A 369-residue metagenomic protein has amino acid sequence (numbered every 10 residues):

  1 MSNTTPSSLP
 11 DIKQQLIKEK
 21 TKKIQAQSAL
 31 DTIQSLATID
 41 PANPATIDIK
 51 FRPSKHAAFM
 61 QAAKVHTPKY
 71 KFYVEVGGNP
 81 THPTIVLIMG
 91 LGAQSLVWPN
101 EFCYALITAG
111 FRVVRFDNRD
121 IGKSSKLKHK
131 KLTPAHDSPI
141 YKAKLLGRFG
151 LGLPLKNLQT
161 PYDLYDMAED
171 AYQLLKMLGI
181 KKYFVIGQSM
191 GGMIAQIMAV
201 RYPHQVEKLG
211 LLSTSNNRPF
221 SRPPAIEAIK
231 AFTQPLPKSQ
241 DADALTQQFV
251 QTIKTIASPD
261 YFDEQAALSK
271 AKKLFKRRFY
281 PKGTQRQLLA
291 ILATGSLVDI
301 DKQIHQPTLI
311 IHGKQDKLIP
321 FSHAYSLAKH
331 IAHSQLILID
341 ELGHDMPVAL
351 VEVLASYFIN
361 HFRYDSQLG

Functional and structural regions predicted by a protein language model:
D31-K71: N-terminal cap/lid segment of alpha/beta-hydrolase-fold proteins
P68-P154: Conserved HGGG/HGGXW glycine-rich cap/lid loop of the alpha/beta-hydrolase fold
G150, Y165-Y183: Conserved acidic catalytic loop of the alpha/beta-hydrolase fold
K181-S221: Conserved hydrolase catalytic core segment
P224-D299: Alpha/beta-hydrolase
I304, I310-H312, D316: Short beta-strand/loop motif that positions the catalytic acidic residue of the alpha/beta-hydrolase fold
K317-H323: Conserved alpha/beta-hydrolase "acid-adjacent" motif
S334-G369: Catalytic active-site module of serine/aspartate enzymes centered on a nucleophile-bearing elbow/loop
